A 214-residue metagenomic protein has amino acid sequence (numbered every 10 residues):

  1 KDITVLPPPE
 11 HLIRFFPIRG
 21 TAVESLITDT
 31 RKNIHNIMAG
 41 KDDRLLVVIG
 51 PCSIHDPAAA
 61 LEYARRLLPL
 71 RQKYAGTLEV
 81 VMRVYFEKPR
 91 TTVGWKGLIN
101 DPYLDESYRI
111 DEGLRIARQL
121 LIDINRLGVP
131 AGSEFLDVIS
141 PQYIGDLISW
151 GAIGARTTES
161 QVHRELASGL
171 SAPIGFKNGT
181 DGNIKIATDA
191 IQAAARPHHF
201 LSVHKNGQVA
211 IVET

Functional and structural regions predicted by a protein language model:
K1-K41: N- or domain-start disorder-to-order transition segments that initiate the globular core
P7-V23, R66-R71, D181, D189-A193: Short charge-dense sequence patches
M38, L68-Q72, N125, A167: N-terminal cationic-hydrophobic initiation segments that often serve targeting/anchoring roles
G40-D42, K73-T77: Short helix-terminating capping/connector loops at secondary-structure junctions
R44-D56, V81-Y85: Short glycine-rich or small-residue beta-strand-to-loop segments that form or flank ligand, phosphate, metal/Fe-S
I54-Y74, S107-Q119: Glycine-rich anion/phosphate-binding loops
T77-T214: Active-site-facing alpha/beta catalytic cores
